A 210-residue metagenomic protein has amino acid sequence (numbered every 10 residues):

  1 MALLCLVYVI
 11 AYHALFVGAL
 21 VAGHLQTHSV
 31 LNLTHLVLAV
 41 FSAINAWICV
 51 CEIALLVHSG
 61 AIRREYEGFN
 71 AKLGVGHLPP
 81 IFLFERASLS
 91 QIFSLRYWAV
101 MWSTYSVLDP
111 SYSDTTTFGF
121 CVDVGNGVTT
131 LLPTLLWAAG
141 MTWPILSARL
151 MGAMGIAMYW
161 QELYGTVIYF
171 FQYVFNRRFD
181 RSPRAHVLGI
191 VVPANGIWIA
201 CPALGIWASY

Functional and structural regions predicted by a protein language model:
M1, M101-F120, F179-V192: Juxtamembrane membrane-interface segments at transmembrane-helix boundaries in membrane proteins
M1-Y12, N32-I48, G119-N126, A148-M158 (+1 more regions): Transmembrane alpha-helices of multi-pass eukaryotic membrane proteins
A11-G18, G196-A208: Hydrophobic cores of alpha-helical transmembrane segments in multi-pass inner/ER membrane proteins, independent
V30-V37, V57-S106, R177-P183: Interhelical loop segments of eukaryotic multi-pass membrane proteins
N126-A138: Core segments of transmembrane alpha-helices that mediate helix-helix packing or line hydrophobic substrate/ligand
W137-M151: Juxtamembrane helix-break-helix junctions at the cytosolic face of small multi-pass alpha-helical membrane proteins
A157-A194: Juxtamembrane loop segments immediately following a transmembrane helix
